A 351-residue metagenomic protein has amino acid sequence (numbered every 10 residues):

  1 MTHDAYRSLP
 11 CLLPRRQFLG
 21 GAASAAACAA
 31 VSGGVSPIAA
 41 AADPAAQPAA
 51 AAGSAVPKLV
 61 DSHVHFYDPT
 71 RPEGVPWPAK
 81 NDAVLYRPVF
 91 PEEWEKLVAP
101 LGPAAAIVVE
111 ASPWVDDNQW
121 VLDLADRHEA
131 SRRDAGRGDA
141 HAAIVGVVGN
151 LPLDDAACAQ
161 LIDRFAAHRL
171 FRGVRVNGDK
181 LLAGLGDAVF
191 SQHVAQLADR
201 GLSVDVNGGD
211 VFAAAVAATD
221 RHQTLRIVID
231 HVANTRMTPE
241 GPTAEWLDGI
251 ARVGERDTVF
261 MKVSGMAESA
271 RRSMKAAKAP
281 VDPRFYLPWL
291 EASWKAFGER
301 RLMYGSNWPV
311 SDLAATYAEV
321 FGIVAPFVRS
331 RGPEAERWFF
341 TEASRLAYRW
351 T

Functional and structural regions predicted by a protein language model:
T2-L13, F18-S32, P48-K58, S62 (+4 more regions): Mid-to-C-terminal alpha-helical segments outside catalytic/metal-binding sites
L19, D43-W120, A125, S131-R133 (+2 more regions): An N-terminally biased module of ancient metal coordination in phosphate/nucleic-acid-related enzymes
D43, R236-T351: H/E-rich (His + Asp/Glu) clusters that bind or coordinate divalent metals
Q47-L59, Q160-A167, A213-R221, A244-E255 (+1 more regions): Short amphipathic alpha-helices and their capping/turn segments at secondary-structure boundaries
L59-D61, A105, I144-V148, F171-R175 (+4 more regions): Structural preference for beta-strand elements that scaffold enzyme active sites
V64, V232, N307-W308: Active-site metal-binding loops of divalent metal-dependent hydrolases
E93-L97, D117, L161, H193 (+5 more regions): Alpha-helical packing segments of well-folded alpha/beta enzyme cores
V115-V211, A217-D220, A233, G241 (+2 more regions): Active-site gating/metal-coordination segments in enzymes
